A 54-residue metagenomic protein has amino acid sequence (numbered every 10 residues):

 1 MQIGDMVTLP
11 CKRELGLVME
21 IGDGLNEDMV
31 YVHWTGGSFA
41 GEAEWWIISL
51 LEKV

Functional and structural regions predicted by a protein language model:
Q2-E52: Basic/aromatic-rich interaction segments and small domains that mediate binding to polyanionic partners
